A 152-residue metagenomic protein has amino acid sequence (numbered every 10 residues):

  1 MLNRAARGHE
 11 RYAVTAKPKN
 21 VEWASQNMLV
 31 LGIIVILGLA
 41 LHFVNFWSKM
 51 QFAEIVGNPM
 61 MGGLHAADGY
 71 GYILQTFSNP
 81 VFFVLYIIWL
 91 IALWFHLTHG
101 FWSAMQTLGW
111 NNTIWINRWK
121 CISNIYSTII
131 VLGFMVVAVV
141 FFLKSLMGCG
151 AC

Functional and structural regions predicted by a protein language model:
M1-C152: Membrane-embedded alpha-helical bundles that constitute the cytochrome b-like, heme-associated redox core of multi-pass
